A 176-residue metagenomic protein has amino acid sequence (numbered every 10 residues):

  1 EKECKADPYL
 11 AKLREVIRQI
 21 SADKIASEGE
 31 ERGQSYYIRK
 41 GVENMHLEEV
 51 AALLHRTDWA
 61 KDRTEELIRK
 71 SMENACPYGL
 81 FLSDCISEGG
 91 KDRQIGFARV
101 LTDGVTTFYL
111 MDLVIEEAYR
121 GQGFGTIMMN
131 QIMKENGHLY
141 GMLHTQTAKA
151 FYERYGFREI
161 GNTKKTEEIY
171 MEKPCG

Functional and structural regions predicted by a protein language model:
D7, K12-R63: Short amphipathic alpha-helix that is part of the acyltransferase structural core
A51-G89: Active-site rim helix/loop that mediates acceptor-substrate recognition in acyltransferases
R69-D84, Q94-V114: A conserved beta-strand-loop-helix scaffold within acyl/acetyltransferase catalytic domains
A118-M128: Conserved acetyl-CoA pyrophosphate-binding loop and the N-cap/start of the following alpha-helix in GNAT-like
I127-G141, A150: Conserved acyl-CoA
Y140-K173: Conserved active-site alpha-helix within GNAT-family acetyltransferase domains
